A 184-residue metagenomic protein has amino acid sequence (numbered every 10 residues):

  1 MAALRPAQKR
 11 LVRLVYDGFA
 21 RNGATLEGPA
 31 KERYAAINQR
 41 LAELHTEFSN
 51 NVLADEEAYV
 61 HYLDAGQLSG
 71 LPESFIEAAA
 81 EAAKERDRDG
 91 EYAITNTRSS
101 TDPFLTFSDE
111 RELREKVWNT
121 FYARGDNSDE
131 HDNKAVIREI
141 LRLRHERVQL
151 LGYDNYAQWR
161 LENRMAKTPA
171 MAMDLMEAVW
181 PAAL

Functional and structural regions predicted by a protein language model:
M1-K167, A178, A182-A183: His/Asp/Glu-rich acidic catalytic environments and adjacent acidic regulatory segments
